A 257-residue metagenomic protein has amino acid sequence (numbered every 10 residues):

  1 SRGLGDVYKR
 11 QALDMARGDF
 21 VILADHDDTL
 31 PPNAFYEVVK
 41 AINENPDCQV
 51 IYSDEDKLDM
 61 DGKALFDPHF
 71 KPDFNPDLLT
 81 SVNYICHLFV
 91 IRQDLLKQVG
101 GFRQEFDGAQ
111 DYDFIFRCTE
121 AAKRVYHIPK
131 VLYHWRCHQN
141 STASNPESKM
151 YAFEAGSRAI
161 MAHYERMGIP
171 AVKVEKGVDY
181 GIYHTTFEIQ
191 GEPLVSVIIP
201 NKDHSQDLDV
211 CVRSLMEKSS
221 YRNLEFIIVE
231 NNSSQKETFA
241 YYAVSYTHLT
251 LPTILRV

Functional and structural regions predicted by a protein language model:
G3-Q11, I160, T247-T253: Conserved small/polar residues in nucleotide/adenosyl-binding loops
V21: Short aromatic/hydrophobic "clamp" motif used to bind/position activated sugar donors
N33-L65: Conserved donor NDP-sugar-binding/catalytic core segment of glycosyltransferases
F66-V90, D94: A recurrent flexible, glycine/aromatic-enriched loop bordering the glycosyltransferase active site that acts as
D107-F114: Acidic donor-binding loop at a coil-to-helix junction in glycosyltransferase catalytic cores that engages
D113, L194-I198, E225: Cell-envelope/extracellular polymer assembly enzymes that use nucleotide-activated donors
R117-H134, M161-V172: Catalytic donor-sugar/metal-binding loop of nucleotide-sugar-dependent glycosyltransferases
R213-N223: Short, acidic, metal-binding catalytic loop of nucleotide-sugar glycosyltransferases
